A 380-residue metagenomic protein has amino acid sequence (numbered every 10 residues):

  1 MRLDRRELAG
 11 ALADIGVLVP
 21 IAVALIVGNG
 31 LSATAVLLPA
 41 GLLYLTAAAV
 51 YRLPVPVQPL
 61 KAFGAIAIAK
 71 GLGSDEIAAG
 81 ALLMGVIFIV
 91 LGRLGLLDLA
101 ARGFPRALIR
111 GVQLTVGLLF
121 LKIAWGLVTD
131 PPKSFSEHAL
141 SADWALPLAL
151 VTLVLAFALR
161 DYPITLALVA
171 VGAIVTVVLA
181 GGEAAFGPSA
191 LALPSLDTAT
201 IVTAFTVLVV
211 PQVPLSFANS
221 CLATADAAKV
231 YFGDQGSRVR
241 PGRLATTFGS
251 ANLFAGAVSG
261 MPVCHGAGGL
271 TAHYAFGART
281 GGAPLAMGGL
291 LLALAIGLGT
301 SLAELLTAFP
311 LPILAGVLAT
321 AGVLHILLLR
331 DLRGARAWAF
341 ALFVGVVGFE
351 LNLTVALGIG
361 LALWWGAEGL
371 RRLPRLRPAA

Functional and structural regions predicted by a protein language model:
M1-L8, E183-S195, K229, G233-S237 (+2 more regions): Intrinsically disordered, low-complexity non-transmembrane regions of multi-pass membrane transporters
R2-L8, L25-T46, V210-G281: Membrane-embedded helical hairpins/re-entrant loop segments and their flanking transmembrane helices within multi-pass
R6, A13, S141-A149, Y162-I164 (+3 more regions): Hydrophobic, membrane-embedded alpha-helices of multi-pass small-molecule transporters
A9-G10, Y44-P54, A156-F157, P211-L215 (+4 more regions): Transmembrane alpha-helix interface/packing and boundary motifs in multi-pass membrane proteins, characterized by
A9-G71: Transmembrane helix-boundary motif of multi-pass solute transporters/channels
G16-A22, P56-F63, C221-A223, G260-G269 (+1 more regions): Transmembrane helix boundary and interhelical junction motifs in multipass membrane proteins
L31-V36, R52-G64, A101-L108, P262-G269 (+3 more regions): Short, non-helical or kinked segments that cap or interrupt transmembrane helices
G71-A184, A286-A380: Membrane-embedded alpha-helical modules
